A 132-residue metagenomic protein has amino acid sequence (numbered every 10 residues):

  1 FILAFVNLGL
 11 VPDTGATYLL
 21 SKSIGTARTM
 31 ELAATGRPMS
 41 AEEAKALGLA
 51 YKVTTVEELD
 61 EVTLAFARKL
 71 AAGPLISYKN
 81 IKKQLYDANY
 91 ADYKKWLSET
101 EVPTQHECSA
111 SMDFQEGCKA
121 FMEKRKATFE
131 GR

Functional and structural regions predicted by a protein language model:
F1-A34, L47, V62-F66: CoA-thioester-processing core
T17, T26-T29, A67, S77-K82 (+2 more regions): A general structural signal for well-ordered alpha-helical segments in protein cores
L20, A44, I81, F121: Terminal peptide-recognition signature
S23, P38, V53: Short aromatic/basic micro-patch
G36-E43: Acidic, divalent-metal-coordinating active-site segment for phosphoryl/phosphodiester hydrolysis, typified by short
A41, A50-E99, H106, T128-R132: C-terminal long alpha-helix characteristic of the crotonase
L47-G48, K124: Structural motif
